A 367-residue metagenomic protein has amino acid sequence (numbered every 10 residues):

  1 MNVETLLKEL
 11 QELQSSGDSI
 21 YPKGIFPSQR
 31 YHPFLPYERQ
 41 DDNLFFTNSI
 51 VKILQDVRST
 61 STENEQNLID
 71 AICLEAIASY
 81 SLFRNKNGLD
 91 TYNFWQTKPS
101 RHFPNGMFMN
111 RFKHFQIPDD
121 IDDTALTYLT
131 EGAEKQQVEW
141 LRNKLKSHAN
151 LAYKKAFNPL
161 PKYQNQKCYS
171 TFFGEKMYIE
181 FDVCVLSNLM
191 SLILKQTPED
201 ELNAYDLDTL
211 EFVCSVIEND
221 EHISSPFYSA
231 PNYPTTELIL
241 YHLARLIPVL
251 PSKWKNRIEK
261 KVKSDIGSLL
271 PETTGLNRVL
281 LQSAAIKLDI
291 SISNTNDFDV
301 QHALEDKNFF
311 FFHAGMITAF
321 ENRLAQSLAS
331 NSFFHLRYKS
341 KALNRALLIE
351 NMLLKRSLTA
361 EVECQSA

Functional and structural regions predicted by a protein language model:
M1-E4, S357-A367: Short, Lys/Arg-enriched, disordered terminal segments
M1-G24: An edge-strand/N-cap motif at the start of beta-rich repeat modules
L6-Q14, I72-R84, L145, V213 (+3 more regions): Buried hydrophobic core positions in alpha-solenoid tandem helical repeats
S28-N67, N85-Q137, N158-D208, S215-I258 (+2 more regions): An alpha-helical repeat/solenoid feature that recognizes helix-turn-helix modules
A71, L145-A152, K261, F298-E305 (+1 more regions): Alpha-helical scaffold repeats of the Armadillo/HEAT/TPR superfamily
T124, E139-P159: Long, hydrophobic, well-ordered secondary-structure blocks that form the structural core and pocket-lining surfaces
R142, T209-L210: Short, charged hinge/linker segments at domain and secondary-structure junctions
A152-A156, K263-S264, S268: C-terminal or late-domain output modules
